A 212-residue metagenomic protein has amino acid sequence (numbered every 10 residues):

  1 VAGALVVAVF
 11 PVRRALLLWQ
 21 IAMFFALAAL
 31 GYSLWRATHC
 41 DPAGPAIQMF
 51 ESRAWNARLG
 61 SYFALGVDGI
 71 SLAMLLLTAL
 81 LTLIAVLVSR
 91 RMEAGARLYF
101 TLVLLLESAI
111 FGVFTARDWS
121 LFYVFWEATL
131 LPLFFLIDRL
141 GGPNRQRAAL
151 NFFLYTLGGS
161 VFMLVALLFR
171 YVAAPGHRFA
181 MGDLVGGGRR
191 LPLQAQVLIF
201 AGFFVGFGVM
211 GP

Functional and structural regions predicted by a protein language model:
V1, V67-T78, W119-P132, Q196-F207: Structural signature of hydrophobic alpha-helical transmembrane segments
V1-R13, G211-P212: N-terminal signal-anchor/start-transfer transmembrane helix
A4-V9, L83-L87, S108-G112, F135-L136 (+1 more regions): Alpha-helical transmembrane segments of multipass membrane proteins
V6, F25, M74, L81 (+6 more regions): Hydrophobic residues within membrane-embedded alpha-helical segments of Major Facilitator Superfamily
V7-T101, G176-G186: Transmembrane helix-loop-helix hairpins at membrane boundaries of multipass inner-membrane proteins
F10, A116-R117: Helix-breaking motifs and short loop linkers at transmembrane-helix boundaries and internal kinks in secondary membrane
V12-A28, R91-L105, S120-Y123, G141-F162 (+1 more regions): Membrane-interfacial loop-to-helix junctions in multi-pass inner-membrane proteins
T38-S61, A128, V161-P212: Juxtamembrane/interfacial segments at transmembrane-helix boundaries in multi-pass membrane proteins
